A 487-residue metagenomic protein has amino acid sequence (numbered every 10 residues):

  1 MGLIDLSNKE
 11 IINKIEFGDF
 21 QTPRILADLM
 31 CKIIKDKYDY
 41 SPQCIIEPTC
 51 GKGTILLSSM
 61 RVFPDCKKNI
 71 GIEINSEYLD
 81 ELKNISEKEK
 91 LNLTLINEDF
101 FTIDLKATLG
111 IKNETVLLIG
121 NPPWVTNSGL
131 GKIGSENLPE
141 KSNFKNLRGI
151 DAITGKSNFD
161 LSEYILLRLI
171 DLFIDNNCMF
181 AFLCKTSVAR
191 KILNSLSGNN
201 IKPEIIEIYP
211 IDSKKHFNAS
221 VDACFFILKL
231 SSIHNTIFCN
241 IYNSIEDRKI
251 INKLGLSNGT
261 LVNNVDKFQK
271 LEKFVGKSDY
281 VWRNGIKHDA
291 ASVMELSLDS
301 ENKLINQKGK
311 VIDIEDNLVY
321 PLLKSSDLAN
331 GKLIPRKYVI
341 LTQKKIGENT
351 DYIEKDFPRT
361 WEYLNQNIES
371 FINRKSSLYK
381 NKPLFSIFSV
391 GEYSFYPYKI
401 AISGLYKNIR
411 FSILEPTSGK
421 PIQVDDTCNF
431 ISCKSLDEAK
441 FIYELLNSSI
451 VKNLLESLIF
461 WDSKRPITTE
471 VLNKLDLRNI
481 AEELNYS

Functional and structural regions predicted by a protein language model:
M1-Y38: S-adenosyl-L-methionine
I15-L29, T49-S59, C66, I74-D80 (+2 more regions): Signature of N6-adenine DNA methyltransferases within the class I
S41-G51: Conserved class I S-adenosyl-L-methionine
Q43, K67, V116-L117, K399: Conserved acidic residues
I70: Conserved beta-strand positions in the Rossmann-like core of class I SAM-dependent methyltransferases
K90-F100: Conserved SAM-binding strand-loop segment of SAM-dependent methyltransferases
K215-F217, D222-A401, L436, L445 (+1 more regions): C-terminal substrate-recognition regions of SAM-dependent nucleic acid methyltransferases
S403, F411-E444: A short beta-sheet element
